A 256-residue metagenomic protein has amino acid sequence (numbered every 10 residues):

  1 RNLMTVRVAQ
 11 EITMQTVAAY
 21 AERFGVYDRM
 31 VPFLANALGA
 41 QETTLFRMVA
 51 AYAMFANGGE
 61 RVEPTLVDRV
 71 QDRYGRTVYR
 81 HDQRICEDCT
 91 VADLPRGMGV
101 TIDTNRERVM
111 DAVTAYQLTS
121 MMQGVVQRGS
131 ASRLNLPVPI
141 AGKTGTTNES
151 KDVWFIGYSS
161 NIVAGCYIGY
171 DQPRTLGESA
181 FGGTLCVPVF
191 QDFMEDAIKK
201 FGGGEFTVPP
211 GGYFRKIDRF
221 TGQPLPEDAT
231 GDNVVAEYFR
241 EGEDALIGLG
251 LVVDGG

Functional and structural regions predicted by a protein language model:
R1-V17, R61, Y74-Y116, M122-Q123: Conserved catalytic neighborhood of penicillin-recognizing serine enzymes
R1-V6, Q10-R29, M54-N57, T114 (+4 more regions): Glycine-rich, acidic and aromatic/proline-enriched surface loops and short helix-turn segments that act as binding
L3-A9, F33-G39, D103-R108, R174-G183: Second-shell loop/turn segments in exported
L3-V6, Q15, A19, N36 (+7 more regions): Feature representing long, continuous alpha-helical segments
V8, A21, L38, V67-V70 (+4 more regions): Generic structural hydrophobic/aromatic packing signal, biased to beta-strands
R23-C86, D103-V109, M121, P137-E149 (+3 more regions): Active-site-proximal helix/loop microenvironment of the serine DD-peptidase/beta-lactamase transpeptidase fold
M30, R61-L66, Q127-L134, A197-G212: Acidic/polar loop patches that form or flank catalytic/metal-binding clefts of enzymes that bind anionic ligands
Y79-R106, P139-G256: Soluble, non-transmembrane domains of envelope/secretory-pathway proteins that act on or interact with carbohydrate
